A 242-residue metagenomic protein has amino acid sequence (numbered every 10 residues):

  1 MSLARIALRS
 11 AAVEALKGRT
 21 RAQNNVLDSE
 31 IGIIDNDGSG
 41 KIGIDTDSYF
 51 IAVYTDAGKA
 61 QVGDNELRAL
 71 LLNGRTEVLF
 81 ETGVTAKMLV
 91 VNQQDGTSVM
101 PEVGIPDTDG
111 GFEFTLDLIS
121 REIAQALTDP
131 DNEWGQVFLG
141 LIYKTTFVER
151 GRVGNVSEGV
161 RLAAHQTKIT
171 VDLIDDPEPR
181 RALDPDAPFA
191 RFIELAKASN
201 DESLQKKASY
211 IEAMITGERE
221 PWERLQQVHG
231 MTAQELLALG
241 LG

Functional and structural regions predicted by a protein language model:
M1-A69, P130-L141, K207-G242: Small/polar-rich, solvent-exposed N-terminal microdomains that initiate assembly or binding
E14, G18, L118-R121, Q125 (+1 more regions): Charged/polar, solvent-exposed surface patches and flexible loops
V26, S39-I44, I51-E66, L162-F189 (+1 more regions): Aromatic/basic-lined ligand-recognition segments that form π-stacking hydrophobic pockets flanked by Lys/Arg to engage
I33, G40-D47, E66-L70, G83 (+1 more regions): Short acidic, low-complexity segments enriched in Ser/Thr/Gly/Pro
L70, Q94-V103, R181-Q205: Short intrinsically disordered coil segments
L71-V90, D95-I105, V160-P177: Oligomerization/assembly interface segments of phage tail-like spikes and tubes
D107-D176, K197-Q227, L241-G242: Acidic-leaning, charged glycine-interspersed low-complexity segments
